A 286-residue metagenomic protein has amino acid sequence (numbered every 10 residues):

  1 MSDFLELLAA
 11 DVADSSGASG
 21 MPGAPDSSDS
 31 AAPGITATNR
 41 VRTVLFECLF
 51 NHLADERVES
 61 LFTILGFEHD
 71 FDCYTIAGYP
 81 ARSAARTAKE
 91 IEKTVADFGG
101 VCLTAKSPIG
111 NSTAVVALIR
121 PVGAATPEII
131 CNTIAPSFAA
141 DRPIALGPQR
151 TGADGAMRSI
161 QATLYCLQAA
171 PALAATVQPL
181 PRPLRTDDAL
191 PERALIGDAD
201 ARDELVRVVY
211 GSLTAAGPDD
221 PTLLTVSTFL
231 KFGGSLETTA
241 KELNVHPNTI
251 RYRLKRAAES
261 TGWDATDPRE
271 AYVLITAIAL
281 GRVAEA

Functional and structural regions predicted by a protein language model:
M1-T38: N-terminal low-complexity or simple alpha-helical regulatory segments that function as activation/interaction modules
D3-F4, L45, T239: Terminal low-complexity, poorly structured segments
L7-D11, E47, G66-H69: Composition-driven recognition of long, C-terminal low-complexity regions enriched in serine/threonine
T36-F46: Amphipathic HAMP/coiled-coil signal-transducing linker helices that couple sensory inputs to cytosolic output domains
V41, S60-L61, L65-T75, Y79-A286: Cytosolic nucleotide-utilizing catalytic cores of signal-transduction proteins
L45, F50, L195: Loop-to-helix "switch" segment enriched in basic and acidic residues adjacent to catalytic/ligand pockets
L53-E56: N-terminal leader/presequence regions that precede the main folded/catalytic core
